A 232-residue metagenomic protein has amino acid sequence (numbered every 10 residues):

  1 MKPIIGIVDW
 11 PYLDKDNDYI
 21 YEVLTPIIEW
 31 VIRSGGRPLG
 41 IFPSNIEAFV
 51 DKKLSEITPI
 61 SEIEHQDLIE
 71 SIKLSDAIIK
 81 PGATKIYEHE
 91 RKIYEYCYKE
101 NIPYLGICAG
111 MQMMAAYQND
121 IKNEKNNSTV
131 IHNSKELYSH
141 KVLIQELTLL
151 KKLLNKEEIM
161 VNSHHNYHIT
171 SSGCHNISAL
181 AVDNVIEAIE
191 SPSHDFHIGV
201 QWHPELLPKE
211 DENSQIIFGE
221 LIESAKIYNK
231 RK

Functional and structural regions predicted by a protein language model:
M1-A109, S128-L147, K151-L153, T170-N176 (+3 more regions): N-terminal beta1-alpha1 cap of cysteine-dependent amidohydrolase-like domains
M113-A115: Structured adenosyl-cofactor binding patch, chiefly the S-adenosyl-L-methionine
Q118-E124: Post-Walker A helix-loop "phosphate-sensing" segment adjacent to the P-loop in P-loop NTPases
L153-L154, M160: Conserved ATP-binding module of the ATP-grasp superfamily
M160-N162, A179-L180: Short beta-strand
N162-T170: A glycine-rich beta-turn/hairpin centered on an aromatic-Pro dipeptide
I198-Q201: Active-site-proximal beta-strand elements of phosphoester/diester hydrolases
